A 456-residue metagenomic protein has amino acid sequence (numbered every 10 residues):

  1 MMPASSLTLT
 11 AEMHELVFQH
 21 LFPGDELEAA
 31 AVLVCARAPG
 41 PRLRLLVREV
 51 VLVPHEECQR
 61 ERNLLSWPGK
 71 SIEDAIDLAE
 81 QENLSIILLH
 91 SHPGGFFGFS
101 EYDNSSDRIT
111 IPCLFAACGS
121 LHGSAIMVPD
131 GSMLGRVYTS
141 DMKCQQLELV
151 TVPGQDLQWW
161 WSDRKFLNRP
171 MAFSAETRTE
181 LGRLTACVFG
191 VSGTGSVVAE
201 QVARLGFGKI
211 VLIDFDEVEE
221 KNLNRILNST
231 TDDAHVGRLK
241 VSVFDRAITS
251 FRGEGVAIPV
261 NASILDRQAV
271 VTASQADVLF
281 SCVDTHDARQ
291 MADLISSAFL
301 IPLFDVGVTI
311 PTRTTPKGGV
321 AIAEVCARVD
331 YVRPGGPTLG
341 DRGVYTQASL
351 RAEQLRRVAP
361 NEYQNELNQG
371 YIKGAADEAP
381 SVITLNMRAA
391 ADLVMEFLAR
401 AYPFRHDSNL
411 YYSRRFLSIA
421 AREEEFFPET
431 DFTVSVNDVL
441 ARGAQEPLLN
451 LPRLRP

Functional and structural regions predicted by a protein language model:
M1-I87, P93-L157: Conserved beta-strand-loop surface patch within small alpha/beta domains used for substrate/adaptor or ligand engagement
T139-A186, Y412, L454-P456: N-terminal charged helix/coil linker that caps or initiates catalytic domains
S174-E219: Glycine-rich adenosine-cofactor-binding loop
L212-R252: Glycine-rich phosphate-binding loop and adjoining beta1-alpha1-beta2 segment of Rossmann-like nucleotide-binding folds
A257-P259: Hydrophobic/aromatic anchor residues within beta-strands of the central parallel beta-sheet of Rossmann-like
N261-S263: Conserved acidic residues
L265, V270, Q275-R388, R405 (+1 more regions): E1/E1-like adenylate-forming module used to activate ubiquitin-like modifiers and sulfur-carrier proteins
M387-H406: Internal hydrophobic alpha-helix adjacent to the cofactor/substrate pocket in enzyme cavities
